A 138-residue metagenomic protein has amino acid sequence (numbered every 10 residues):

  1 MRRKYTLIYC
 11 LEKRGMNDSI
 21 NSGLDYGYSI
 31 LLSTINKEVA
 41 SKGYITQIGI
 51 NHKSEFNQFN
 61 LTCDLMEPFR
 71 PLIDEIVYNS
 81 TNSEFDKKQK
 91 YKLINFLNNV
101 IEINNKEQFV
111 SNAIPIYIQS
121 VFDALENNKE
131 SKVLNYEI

Functional and structural regions predicted by a protein language model:
M1-I138: Active-site helix-to-loop segments that bind/position phosphate- or nucleotide-bearing substrates and donors across
